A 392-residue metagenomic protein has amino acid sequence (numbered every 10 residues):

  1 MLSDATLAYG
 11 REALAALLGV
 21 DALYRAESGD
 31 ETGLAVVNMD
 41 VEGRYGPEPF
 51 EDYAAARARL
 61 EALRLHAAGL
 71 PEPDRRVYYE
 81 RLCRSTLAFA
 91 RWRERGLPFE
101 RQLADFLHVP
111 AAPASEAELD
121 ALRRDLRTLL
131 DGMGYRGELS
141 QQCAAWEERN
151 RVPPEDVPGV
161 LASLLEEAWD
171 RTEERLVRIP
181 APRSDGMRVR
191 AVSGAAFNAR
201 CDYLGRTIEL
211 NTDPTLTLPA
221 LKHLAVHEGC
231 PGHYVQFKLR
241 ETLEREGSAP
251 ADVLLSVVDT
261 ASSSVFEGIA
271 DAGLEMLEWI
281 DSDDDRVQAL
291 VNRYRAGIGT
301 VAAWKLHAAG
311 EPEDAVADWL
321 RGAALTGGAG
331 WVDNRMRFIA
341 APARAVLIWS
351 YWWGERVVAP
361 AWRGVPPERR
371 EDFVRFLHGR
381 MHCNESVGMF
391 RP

Functional and structural regions predicted by a protein language model:
M1-P392: N-terminal maturation segment of proteins
